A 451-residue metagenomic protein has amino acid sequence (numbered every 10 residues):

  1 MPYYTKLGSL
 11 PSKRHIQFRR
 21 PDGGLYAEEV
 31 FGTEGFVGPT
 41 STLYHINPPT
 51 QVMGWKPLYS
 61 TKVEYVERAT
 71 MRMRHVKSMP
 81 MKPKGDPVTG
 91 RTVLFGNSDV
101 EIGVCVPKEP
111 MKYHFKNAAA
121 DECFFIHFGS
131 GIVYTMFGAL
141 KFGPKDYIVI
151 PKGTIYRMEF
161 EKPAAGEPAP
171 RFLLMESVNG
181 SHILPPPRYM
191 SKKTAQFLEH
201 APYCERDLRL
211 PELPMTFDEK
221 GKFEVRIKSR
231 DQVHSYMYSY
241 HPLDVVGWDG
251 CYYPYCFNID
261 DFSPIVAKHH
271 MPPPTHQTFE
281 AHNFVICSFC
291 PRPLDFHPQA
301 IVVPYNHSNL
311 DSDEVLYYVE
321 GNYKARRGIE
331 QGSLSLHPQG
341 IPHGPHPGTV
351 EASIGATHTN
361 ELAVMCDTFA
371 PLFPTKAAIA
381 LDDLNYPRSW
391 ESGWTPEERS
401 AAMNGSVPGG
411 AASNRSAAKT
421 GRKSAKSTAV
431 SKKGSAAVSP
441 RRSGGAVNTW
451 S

Functional and structural regions predicted by a protein language model:
M1-S451: Jelly-roll (double-stranded beta-helix
